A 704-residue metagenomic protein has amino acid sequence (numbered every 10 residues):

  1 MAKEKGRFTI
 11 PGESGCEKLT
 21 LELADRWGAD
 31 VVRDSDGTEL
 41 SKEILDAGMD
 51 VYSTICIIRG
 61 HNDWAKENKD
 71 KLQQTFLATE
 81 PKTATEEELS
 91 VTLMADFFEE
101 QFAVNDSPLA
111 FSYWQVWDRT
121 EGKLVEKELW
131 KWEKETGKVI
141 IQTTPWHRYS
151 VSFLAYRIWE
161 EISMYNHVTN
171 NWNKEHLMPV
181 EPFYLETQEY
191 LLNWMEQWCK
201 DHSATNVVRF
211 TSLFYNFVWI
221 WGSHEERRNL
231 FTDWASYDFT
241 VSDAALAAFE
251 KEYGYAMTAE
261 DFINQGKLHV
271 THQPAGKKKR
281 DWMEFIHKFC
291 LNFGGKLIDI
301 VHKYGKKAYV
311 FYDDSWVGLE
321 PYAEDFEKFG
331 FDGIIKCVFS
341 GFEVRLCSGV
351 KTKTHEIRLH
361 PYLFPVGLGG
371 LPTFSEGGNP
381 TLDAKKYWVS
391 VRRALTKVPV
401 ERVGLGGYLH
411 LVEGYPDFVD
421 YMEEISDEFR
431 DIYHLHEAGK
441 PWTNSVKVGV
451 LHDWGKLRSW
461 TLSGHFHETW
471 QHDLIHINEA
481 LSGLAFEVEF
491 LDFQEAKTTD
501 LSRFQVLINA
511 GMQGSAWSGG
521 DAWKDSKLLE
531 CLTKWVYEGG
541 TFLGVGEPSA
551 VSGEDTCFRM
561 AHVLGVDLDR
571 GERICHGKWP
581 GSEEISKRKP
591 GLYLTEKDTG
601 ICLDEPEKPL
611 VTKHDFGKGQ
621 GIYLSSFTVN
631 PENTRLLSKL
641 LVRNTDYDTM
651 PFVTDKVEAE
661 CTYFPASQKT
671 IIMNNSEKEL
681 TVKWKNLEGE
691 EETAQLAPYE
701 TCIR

Functional and structural regions predicted by a protein language model:
E4-T54, W194-R209, S390-V400, A480 (+1 more regions): Catalytic domains of carbohydrate-active enzymes, especially glycoside hydrolases
G6-G12, G28-S35, T169-E189, P274-L291 (+6 more regions): The substrate-binding groove and active-site-proximal loops of carbohydrate-active enzymes, especially glycoside
R33, R209, I335, Q505-S515 (+3 more regions): Structural motif
I44, H61-A65, E196, N206-S212 (+11 more regions): Hydrophobic targeting/anchoring helices
M49, G305-K306, K353, E538-T541 (+1 more regions): A short helix->loop->beta-strand "cap" motif at the edges of active sites that frequently abuts
D70-F329, L346: Polysaccharide-binding and catalytic clefts of secreted carbohydrate-active enzymes
D383-A384, S515-R704: A conserved amphipathic helix/loop scaffold that creates a polar/acidic microenvironment used either to coordinate
H467-F490: Short helix-loop-beta junction
